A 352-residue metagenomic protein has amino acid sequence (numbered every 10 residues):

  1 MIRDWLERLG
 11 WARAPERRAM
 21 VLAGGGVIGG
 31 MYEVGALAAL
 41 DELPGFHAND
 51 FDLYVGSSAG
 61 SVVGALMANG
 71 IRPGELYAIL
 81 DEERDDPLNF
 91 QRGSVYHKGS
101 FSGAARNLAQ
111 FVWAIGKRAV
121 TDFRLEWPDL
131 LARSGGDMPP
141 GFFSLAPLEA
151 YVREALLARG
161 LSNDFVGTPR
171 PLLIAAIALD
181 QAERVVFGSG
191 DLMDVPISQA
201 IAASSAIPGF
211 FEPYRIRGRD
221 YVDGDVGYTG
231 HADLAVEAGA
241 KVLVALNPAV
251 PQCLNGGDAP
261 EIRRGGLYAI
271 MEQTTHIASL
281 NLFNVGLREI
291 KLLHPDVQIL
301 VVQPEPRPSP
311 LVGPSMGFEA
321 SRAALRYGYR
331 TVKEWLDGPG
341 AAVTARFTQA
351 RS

Functional and structural regions predicted by a protein language model:
M1-S57, A65-S352: Patatin-like phospholipase
G60: Catalytic cores of secreted/periplasmic lytic hydrolases that degrade extracellular macromolecules
